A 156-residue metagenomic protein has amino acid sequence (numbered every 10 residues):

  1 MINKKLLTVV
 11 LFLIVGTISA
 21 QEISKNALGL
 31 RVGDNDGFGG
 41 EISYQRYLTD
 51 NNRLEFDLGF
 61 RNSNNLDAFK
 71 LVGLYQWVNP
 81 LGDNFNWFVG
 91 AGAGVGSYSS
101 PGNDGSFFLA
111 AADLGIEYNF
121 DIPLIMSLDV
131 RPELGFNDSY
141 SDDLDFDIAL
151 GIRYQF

Functional and structural regions predicted by a protein language model:
M1-S24: Cleavable N-terminal export/targeting peptides
S19, G29-G33, F60-N64, S99-G105 (+1 more regions): Outer-membrane beta-barrel domain signature
E22-V32, W87-A91: Transmembrane beta-strand segments of Gram-negative outer membrane beta-barrel proteins
S24-N26, D36-G40, N65-L71, F85 (+2 more regions): Residues that define the transmembrane beta-barrel architecture of outer-membrane proteins
K25-A27, F56-L58, E133-L134: Extracytoplasmic loops and strand-loop junctions of Gram-negative outer membrane beta-barrel proteins
R31-R53: N-terminal targeting signals for Sec/Tat export/insertion, comprising classic cleavable signal peptides
R46-L128, Y154: Gram-negative (and chloroplast) outer-membrane scaffold detector with strong preference for beta-barrel transmembrane
L66, D121-F156: Predominantly the C-terminal beta-signal and adjacent terminal strand-loop region of outer-membrane beta-barrel
